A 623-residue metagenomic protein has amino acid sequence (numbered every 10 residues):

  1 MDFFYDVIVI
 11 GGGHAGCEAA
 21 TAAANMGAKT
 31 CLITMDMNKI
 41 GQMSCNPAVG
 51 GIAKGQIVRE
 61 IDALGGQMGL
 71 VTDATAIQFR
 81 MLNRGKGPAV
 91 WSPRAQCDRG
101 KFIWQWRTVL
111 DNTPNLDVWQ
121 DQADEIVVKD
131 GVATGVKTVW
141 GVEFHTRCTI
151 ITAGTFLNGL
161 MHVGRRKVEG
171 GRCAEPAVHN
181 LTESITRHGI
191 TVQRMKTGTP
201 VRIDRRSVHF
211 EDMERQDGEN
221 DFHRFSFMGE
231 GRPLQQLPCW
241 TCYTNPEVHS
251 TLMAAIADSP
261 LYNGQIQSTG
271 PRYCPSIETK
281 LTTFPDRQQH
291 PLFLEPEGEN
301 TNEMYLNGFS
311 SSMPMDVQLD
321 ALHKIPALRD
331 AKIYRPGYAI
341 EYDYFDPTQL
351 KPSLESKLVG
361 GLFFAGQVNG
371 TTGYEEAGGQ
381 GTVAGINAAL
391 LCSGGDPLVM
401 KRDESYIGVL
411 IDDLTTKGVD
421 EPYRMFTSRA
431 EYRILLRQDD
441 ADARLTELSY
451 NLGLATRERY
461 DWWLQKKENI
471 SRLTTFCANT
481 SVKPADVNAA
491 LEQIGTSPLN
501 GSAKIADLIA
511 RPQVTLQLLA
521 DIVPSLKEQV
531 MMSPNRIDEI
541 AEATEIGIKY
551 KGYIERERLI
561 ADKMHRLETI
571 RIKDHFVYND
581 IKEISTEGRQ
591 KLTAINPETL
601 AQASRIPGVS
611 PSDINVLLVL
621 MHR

Functional and structural regions predicted by a protein language model:
D2-A15: Beta1/beta-strand and adjacent pyrophosphate-binding region of the FAD-binding site in flavoprotein oxidoreductases
F4, T21-E125, W140, T152-R172 (+3 more regions): Conserved N-terminal/central alpha/beta ligand/cofactor-binding core
I10, E143-G154: Short hydrophobic core segments
N38, K54, T182-L319, I407 (+2 more regions): An anion/pyrophosphate-binding glycine-rich loop and adjacent beta-alpha core in soluble alpha-beta enzymes
V127-E143: Conserved beta-strand-loop-beta-strand element in the redox core of flavoprotein oxidoreductases
Y305-T371, V399-D412, I537-K591, N596: A glycine-rich dinucleotide-binding beta-alpha-beta segment and adjacent secondary-structure elements that constitute
A377-L398: Internal hydrophobic alpha-helix adjacent to the cofactor/substrate pocket in enzyme cavities
R429, L435, T446-N615, V619-R623: Extended, charge-enriched "interface" segments that sit outside catalytic cores
